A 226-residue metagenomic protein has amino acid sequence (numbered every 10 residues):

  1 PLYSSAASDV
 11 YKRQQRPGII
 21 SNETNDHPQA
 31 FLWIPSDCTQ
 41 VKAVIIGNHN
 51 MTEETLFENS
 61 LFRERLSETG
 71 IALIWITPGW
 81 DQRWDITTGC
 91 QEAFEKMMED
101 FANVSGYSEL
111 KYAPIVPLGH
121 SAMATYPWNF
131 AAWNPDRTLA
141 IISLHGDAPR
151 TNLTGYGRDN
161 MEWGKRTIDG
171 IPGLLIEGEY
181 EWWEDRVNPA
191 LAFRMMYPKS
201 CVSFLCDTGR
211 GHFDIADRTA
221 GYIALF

Functional and structural regions predicted by a protein language model:
P1-A7, Y11: Single conserved hydrophobic/aromatic residue that forms the stacking wall/gate of nucleotide- or nucleobase-binding
T24-S36: A short loop-to-beta-strand scaffold at the N-terminal edge of the catalytic core in hydrolase folds
S36-V41, D85-T125, A132-T138: Gly/Ser-rich "nucleophile elbow"/oxyanion-hole loop immediately N-terminal to the catalytic nucleophile in hydrolases
V41-N50: Short beta-strand element of the alpha/beta-hydrolase
M51, A72, T77-D81, D147: Short beta-to-alpha linker loops that shape the active-site pocket of alpha/beta-hydrolase fold enzymes
L56-I74: Short amphipathic alpha-helix adjacent to the substrate-entry channel of hydrolases
A140-I223: The feature captures the conserved acid-bearing segment of alpha/beta-hydrolase catalytic domains
